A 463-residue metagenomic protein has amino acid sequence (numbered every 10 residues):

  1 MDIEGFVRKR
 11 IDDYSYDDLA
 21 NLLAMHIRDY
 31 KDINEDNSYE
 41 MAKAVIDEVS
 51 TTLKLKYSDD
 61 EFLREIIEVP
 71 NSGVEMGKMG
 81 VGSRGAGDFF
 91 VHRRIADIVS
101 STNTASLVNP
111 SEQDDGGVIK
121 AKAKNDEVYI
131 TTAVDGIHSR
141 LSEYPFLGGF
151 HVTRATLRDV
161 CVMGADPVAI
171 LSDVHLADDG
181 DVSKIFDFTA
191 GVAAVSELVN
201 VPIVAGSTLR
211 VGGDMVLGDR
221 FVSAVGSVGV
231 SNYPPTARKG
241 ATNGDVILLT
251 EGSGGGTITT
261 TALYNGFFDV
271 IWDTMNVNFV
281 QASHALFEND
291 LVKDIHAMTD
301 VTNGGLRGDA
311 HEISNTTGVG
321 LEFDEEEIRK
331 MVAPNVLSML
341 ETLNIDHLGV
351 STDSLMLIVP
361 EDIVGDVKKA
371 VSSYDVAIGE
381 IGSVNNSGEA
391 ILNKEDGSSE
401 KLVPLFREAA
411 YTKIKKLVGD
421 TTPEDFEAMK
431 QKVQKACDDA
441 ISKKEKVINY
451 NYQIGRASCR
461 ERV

Functional and structural regions predicted by a protein language model:
D2-N71, V376-R460: Acidic, Ser/Thr/Pro-rich beta/coil linker or hinge segments at domain junctions
L53-E251, G255: Glycine-rich phosphate/pyrophosphate-binding loop regions near the starts of catalytic domains
Q113, G349-S354: Short Gly/Ser/Thr- and Asp/Glu-enriched loop/turn motifs at secondary-structure junctions
G136, S172-H175, T208-R210, G252 (+4 more regions): Short, ordered loop/turn segments at secondary-structure junctions
P235-H284: Short, acidic (Asp/Glu-rich) active-site segment that either coordinates a divalent metal cofactor
M275-S351: Active-site-proximal betaalpha loop/short-helix elements that scaffold phosphoryl/nucleotidyl transfer chemistry
V301, G320-K330, L348-G349, A370-K394: Beta-strand->loop->alpha-helix junctions that form or flank phosphate-binding loops in nucleotide-handling enzymes
I358-G365: Helix N-cap motif at beta-to-alpha junctions
